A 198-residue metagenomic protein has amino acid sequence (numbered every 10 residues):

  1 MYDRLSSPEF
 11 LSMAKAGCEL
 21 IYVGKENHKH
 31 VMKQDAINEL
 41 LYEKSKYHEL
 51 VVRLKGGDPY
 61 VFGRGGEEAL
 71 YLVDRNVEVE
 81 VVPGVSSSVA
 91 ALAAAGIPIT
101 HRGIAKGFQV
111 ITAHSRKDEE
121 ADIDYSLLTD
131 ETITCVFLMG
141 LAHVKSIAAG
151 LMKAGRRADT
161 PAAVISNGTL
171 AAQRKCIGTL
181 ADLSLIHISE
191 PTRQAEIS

Functional and structural regions predicted by a protein language model:
M1-V82: Class I S-adenosyl-L-methionine
R4-S7, V23-V31, V85-S87, G107 (+2 more regions): Short, acidic/turn-prone active-site loops that include or flank metal/cofactor- and phosphate-binding residues
F10-L11, L72, A91-L92, I147 (+2 more regions): Hydrophobic packing residues within well-ordered alpha-helices of enzyme cores
F10-M13, K29-A36, A90-L92, E119-E120 (+1 more regions): Short, charged, surface-exposed secondary-structure boundary motifs
L11-S12, E43, T100-H101, S126-L127 (+1 more regions): Short secondary-structure boundary/capping segments
C18-I21, E49-R53, P59, E78-E80 (+5 more regions): Structural motif
A36, K46-V51, S115-S189, R193 (+1 more regions): A contiguous loop/helix-start segment that scaffolds small-molecule binding in enzyme catalytic cores
G56, Y60-E131, R174-A181: Class I SAM-dependent methyltransferase SAM-binding "motif I" and its flanking Rossmann-like core
